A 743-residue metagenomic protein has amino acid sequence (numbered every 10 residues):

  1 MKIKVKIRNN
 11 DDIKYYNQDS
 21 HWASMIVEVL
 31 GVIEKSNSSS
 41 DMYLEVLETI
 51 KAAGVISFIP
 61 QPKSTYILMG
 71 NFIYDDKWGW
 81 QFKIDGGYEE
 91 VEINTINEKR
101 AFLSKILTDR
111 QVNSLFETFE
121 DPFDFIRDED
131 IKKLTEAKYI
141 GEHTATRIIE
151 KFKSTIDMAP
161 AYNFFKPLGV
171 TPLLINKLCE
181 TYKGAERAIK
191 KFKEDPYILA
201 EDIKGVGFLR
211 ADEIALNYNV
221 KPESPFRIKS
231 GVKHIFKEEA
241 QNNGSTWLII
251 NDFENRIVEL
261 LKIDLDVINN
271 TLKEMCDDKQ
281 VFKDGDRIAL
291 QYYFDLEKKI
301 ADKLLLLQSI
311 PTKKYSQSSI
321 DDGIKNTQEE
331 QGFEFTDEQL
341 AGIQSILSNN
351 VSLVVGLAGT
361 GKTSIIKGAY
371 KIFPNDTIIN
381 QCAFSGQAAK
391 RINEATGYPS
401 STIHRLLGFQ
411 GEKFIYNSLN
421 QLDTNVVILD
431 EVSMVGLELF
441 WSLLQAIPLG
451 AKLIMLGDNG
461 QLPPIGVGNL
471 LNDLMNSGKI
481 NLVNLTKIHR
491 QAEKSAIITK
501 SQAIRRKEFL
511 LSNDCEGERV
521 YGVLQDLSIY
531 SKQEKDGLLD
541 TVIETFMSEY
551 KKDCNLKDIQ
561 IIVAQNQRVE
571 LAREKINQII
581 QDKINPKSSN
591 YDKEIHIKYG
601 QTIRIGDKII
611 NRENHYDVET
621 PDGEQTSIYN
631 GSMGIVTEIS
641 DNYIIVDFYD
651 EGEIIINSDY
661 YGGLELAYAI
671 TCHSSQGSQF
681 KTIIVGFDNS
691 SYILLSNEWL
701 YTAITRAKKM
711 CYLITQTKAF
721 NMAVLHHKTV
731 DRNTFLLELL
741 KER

Functional and structural regions predicted by a protein language model:
M1-K314: Accessory, non-ATPase domains that flank or precede helicase/AAA+ motor cores in DNA-metabolism machines
K6-R8, S20-S24, E28-D75, K83-D85 (+4 more regions): Conserved nucleotide-binding/hydrolysis modules and their immediate coupling elements across P-loop/ASCE NTPase motors
Y16-D19, S104, I203, Y292 (+18 more regions): Replace "in large, NTP-powered and nucleic-acid-processing enzymes" with "in large, NTP-powered factors and other
T146, K283-L357, S364: Pre-Walker A segment
L340-I343, L347-R519, K718: ASCE P-loop NTPase helicase motor core
G342, N459-I628, R743: Conserved helicase motor core of P-loop NTPases
T377, T424, L449-K452, G478-V483 (+4 more regions): Short glycine-/polar-rich loops that comprise or flank the Walker A/P-loop and associated switch/sensor motifs
T682, N689-R743: Helicase C-terminal subdomain and adjacent C-terminal extension
